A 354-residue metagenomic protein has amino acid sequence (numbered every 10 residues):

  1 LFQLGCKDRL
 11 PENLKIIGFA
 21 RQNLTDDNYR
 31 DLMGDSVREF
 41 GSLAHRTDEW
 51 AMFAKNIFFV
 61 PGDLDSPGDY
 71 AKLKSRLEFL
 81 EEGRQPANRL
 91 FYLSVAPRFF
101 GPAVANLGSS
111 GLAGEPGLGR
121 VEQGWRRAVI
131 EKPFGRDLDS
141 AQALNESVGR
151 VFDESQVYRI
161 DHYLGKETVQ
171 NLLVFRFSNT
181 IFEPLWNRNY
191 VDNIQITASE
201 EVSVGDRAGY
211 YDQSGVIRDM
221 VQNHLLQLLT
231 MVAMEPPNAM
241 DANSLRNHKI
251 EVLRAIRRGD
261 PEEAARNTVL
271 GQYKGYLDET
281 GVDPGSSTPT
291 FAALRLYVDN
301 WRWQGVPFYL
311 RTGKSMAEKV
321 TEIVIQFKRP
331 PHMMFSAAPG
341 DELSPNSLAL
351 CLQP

Functional and structural regions predicted by a protein language model:
L1-I130, F134-P354: Secretory/organelle targeting and membrane-embedding segments
